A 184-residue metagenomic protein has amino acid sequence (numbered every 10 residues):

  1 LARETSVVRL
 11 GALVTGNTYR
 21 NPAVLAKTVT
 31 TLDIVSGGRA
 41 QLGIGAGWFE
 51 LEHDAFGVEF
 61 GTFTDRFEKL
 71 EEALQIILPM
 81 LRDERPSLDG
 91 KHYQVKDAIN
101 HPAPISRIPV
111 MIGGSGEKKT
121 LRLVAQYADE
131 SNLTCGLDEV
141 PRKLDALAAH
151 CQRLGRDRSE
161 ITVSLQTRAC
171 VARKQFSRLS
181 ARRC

Functional and structural regions predicted by a protein language model:
L1-C184: Active-site-adjacent structural elements that line small-molecule/cofactor binding pockets in enzymes
